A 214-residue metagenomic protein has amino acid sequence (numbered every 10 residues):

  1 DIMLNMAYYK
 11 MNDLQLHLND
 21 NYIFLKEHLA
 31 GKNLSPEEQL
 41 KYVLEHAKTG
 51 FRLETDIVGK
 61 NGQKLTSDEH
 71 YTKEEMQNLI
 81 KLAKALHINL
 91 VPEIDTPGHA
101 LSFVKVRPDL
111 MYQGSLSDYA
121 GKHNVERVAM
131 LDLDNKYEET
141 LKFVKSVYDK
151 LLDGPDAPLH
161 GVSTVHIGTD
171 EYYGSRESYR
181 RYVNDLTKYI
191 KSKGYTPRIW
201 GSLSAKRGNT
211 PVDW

Functional and structural regions predicted by a protein language model:
I2, L79, L90, L186: Aromatic/hydrophobic pocket-lining residues that form π-stacking "cages" and hydrophobic walls in ligand
I2-N21: Catalytic domains of carbohydrate-active enzymes, especially glycoside hydrolases
N12-D13, H87-N89, T196: Residue-level detector of anion-binding/catalytic polar loops
L18-Y22, I94-A100, Y137, E171-Y173 (+1 more regions): Active-site-proximal loop/turn and secondary-structure-junction residues that shape catalytic pockets, frequently
N21-A85, S102-E139, H166: Aromatic- and acidic-residue-enriched carbohydrate-binding clefts of CAZyme catalytic domains
K105-P108, K122-W214: Active-site neighborhood of glycoside hydrolase catalytic domains
